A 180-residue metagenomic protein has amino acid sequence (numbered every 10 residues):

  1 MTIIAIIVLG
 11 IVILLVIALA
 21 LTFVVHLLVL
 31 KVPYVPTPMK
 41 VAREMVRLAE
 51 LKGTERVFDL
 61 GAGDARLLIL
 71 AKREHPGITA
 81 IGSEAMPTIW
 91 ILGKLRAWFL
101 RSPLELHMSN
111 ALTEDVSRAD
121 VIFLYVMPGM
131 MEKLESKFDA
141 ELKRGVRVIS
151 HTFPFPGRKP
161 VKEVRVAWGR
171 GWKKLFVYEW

Functional and structural regions predicted by a protein language model:
M1-K52: S-adenosyl-L-methionine
G53-G63: Conserved class I S-adenosyl-L-methionine
R66-P76: Conserved SAM-binding loop of SAM-dependent methyltransferases across substrates and taxa, primarily the Class I
T79-E84: Conserved SAM-binding motif I beta-strand of class I
G93: Conserved SAM-binding loop
L100-A111: Conserved SAM-binding strand-loop segment of SAM-dependent methyltransferases
A119-K133: A short SAM/SAH-binding and catalytic strip from SAM-dependent methyltransferases
M130-W180: C-terminal substrate-binding/active-site "lid" region of AdoMet-derived donor-dependent transferases
